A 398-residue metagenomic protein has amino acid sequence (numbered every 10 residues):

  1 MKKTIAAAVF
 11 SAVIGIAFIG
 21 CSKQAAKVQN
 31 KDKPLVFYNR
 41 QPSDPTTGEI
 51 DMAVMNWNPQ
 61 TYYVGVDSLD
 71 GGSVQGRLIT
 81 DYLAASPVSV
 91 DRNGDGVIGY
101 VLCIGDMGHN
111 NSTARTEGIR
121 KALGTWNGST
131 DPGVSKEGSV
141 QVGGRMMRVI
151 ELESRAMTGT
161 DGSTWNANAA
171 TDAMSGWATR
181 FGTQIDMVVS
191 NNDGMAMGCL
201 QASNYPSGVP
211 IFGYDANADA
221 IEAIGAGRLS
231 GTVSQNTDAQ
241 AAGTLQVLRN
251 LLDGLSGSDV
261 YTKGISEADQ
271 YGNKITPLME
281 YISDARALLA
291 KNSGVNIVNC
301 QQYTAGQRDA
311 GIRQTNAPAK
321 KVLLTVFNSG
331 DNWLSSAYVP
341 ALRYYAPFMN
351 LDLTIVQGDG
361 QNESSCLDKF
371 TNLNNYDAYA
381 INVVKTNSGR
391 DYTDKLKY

Functional and structural regions predicted by a protein language model:
M1-A8: Bacterial N-terminal signal peptides that target proteins for export
A17-G20: C-terminal motif of bacterial Sec signal peptides marking the signal peptidase cleavage site
Q24-D70, V88-G99, N217-G225, L229-S230 (+1 more regions): Flexible loop/hinge segments that line or gate small-molecule binding clefts
A25-N30, L35, I119, Q141-E222 (+3 more regions): Hydrophobic alpha-helical
A26, I104-T113, M187-S190, K321-F348 (+3 more regions): Extracytoplasmic "Venus flytrap"
N56, Y62-D95, A114, A167-T171 (+3 more regions): Hydrophobic alpha-helical segments within soluble ligand-binding/sensing domains
G71-Q75, N110-I150, A169, A173 (+2 more regions): Short, solvent-exposed amphipathic alpha-helices that sit in or adjacent to ligand/effector-binding or catalytic
G96-G99, C103-M107, N111, L123 (+2 more regions): Hinge/cleft segment of the Venus flytrap/periplasmic-binding protein
